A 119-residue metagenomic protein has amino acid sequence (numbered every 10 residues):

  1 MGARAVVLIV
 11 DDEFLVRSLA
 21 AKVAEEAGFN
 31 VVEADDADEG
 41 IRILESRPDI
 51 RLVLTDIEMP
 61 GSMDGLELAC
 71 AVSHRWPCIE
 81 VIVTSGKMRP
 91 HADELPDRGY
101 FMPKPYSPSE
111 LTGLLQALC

Functional and structural regions predicted by a protein language model:
M1-L8, F14, A21, E39 (+6 more regions): Non-catalytic signal-transmission and effector/linker regions of two-component phosphorelay proteins
F14-V32: Two-component/phosphorelay signaling modules centered on CheY-like receiver
R17, P60-S62: The feature encodes the CheY-like receiver
E33-L52: Acidic, metal-coordinating helix/loop segments flanking the phosphotransfer/catalytic sites of two-component signaling
D36-E39, M63-L68: Acidic catalytic/metal-coordinating carboxylates
D56-I57: Active-site residues of response regulator receiver
T84-S85: Hydrophobic/aromatic residues positioned on beta-strands within the core alpha/beta folds
